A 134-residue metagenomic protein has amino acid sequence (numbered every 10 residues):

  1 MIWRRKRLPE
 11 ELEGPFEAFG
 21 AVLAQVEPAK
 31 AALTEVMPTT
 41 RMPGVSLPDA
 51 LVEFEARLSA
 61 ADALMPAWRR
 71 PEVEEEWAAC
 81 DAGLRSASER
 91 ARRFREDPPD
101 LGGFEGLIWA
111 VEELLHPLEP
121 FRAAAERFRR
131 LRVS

Functional and structural regions predicted by a protein language model:
I2-S134: Long, low-complexity or tandemly repetitive, helically biased scaffold regions used for multimeric assembly/adhesion
